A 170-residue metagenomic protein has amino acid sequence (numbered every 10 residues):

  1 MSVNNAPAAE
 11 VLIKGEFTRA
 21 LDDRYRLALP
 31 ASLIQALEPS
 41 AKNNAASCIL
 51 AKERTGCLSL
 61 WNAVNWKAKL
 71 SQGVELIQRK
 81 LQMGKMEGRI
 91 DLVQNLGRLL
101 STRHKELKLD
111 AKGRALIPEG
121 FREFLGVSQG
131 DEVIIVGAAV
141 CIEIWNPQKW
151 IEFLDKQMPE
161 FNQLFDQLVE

Functional and structural regions predicted by a protein language model:
M1-R19, D23, L33-K112, G120-E170: Flexible "stalk/tail and boundary" regions
